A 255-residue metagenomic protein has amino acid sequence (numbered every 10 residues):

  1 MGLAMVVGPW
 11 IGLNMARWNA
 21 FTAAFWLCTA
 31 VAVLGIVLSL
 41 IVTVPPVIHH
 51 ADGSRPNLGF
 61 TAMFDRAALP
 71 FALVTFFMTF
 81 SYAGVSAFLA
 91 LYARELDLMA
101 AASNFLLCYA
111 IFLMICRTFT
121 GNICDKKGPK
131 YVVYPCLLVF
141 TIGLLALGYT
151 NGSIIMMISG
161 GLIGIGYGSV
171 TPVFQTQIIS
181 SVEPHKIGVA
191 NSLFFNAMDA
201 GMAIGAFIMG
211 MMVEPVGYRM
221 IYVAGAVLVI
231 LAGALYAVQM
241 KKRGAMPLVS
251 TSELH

Functional and structural regions predicted by a protein language model:
A4-A16, A90, I204-V213: Small-residue (Gly/Pro/Ala) motifs that create kinks and tight helix-helix packing interfaces
A16, C116-G128, V213-E214: Helix-to-loop junctions at the C-terminal end of transmembrane segments in multipass secondary transporters
A16-A30, M211-L228: A membrane-interface helix-boundary motif in multi-pass transporters
A24, T29-H50, L235-M240: C-terminal membrane-cytosol helix-exit motif in multi-pass small-molecule transporters
W26-T29, Y131-A146, A226: Structural signature of the two symmetry-related core transmembrane helices
V44-T75, L254-H255: Juxtamembrane intracellular "pre-TM" segments in multi-pass secondary transporters
A67-L106, L113: Extracytoplasmic gate region of multi-pass secondary transporters
S169-V182: Intracellular juxtamembrane helix-capping segments at the cytosolic ends of symmetry-related transmembrane helices
